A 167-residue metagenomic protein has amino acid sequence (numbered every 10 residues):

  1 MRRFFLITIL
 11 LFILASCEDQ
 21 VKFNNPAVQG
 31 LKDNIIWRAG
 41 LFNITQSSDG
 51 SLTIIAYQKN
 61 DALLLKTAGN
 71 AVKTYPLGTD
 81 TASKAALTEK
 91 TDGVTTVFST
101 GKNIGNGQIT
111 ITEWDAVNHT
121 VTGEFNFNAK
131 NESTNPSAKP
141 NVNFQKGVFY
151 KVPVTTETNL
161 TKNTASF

Functional and structural regions predicted by a protein language model:
R2-I7: Sec-dependent signal peptide recognition, specifically the positively charged N-region followed immediately by
I13-S16: C-terminal motif of bacterial Sec signal peptides marking the signal peptidase cleavage site
E18-V21: Bacterial signal peptide processing site
P26-T120, N128-E132, F167: Surface-exposed helix/loop patches within compact recognition domains
F125-F167: Edge beta-strand at a domain terminus
